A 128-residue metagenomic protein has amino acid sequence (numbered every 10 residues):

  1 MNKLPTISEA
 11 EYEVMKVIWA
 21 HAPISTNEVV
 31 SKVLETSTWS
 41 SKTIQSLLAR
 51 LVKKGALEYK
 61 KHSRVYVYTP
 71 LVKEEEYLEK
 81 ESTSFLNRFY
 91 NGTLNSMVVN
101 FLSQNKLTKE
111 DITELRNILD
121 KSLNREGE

Functional and structural regions predicted by a protein language model:
L4-A10, H62-E81: Short, cationic-aromatic polyanion-contact patches
Y12-V17, E28: Pre-recognition alpha-helix immediately N-terminal to the DNA-recognition helix within helix-turn-helix or winged-helix
I24-K32: Short acidic, hydrophobic short linear motifs in intrinsically disordered regions
S31-W39: Short helix-coil junctions and helix-kink-helix linkers
Q45-A49: Short, hydrophobic-biased segments on the C-terminal half of alpha helices that form "recognition helices"
G55: Glycine-centered, phosphate/nucleic-acid-interacting loop/turn motifs that mediate DNA/RNA or nucleotide
K73-V98: Conserved segment of winged-helix/HTH DNA-binding domains
K80, S103-E128: C-terminal regulatory/oligomerization modules of transcriptional regulators
